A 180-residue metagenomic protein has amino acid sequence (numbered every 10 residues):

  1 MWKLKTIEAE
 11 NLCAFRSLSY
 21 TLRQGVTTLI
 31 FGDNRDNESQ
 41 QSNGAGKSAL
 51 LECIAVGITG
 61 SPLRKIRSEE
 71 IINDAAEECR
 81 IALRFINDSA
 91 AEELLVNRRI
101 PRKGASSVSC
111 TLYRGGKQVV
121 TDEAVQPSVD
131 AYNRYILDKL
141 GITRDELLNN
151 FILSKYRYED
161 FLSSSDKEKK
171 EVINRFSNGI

Functional and structural regions predicted by a protein language model:
M1-E123: Extreme N-terminal "head/tail" segments of very large remodeling/mechanoenzyme assemblies
S39, Q118, R144-I180: Extended, Lys/Glu-rich alpha-helical coiled-coil stalks
G46, S128, Y132, S165-K169: Helical mechanochemical/support elements of P-loop NTPase systems and associated helical scaffolds
G57-S61, K139-I142, R175-G179: Conserved, well-folded catalytic cores of nucleic-acid-processing and energy-transducing macromolecular machines
E69, R134, E171: Active-site phosphate/pyrophosphate- and oxyanion-stabilizing loops and adjacent acidic/basic residues in soluble
F85-N87, V129-R157: Flexible, charged interface-and-hinge segments in very large macromolecular machines that mediate substrate binding
E123-P127, D160: Short coil/turn segments at secondary-structure boundaries
